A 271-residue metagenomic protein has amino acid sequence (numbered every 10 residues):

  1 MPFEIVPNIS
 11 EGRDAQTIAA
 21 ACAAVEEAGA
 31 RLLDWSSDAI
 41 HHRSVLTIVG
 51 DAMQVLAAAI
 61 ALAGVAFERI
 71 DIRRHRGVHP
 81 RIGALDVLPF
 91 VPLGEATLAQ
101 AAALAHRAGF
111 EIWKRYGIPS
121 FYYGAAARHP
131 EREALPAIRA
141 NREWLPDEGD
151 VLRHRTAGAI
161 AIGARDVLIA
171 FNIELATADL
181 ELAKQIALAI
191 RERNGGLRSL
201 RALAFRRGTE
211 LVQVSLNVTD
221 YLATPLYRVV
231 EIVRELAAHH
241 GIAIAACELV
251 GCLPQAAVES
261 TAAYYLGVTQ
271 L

Functional and structural regions predicted by a protein language model:
M1-L271: Long, contiguous binding/interaction regions
